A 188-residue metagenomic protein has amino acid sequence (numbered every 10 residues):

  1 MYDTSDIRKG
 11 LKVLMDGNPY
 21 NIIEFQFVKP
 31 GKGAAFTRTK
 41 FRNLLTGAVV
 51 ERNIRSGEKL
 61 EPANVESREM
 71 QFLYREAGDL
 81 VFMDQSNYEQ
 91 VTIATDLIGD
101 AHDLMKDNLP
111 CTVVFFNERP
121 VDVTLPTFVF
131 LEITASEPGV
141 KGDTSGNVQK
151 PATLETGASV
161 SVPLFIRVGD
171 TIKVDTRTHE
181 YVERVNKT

Functional and structural regions predicted by a protein language model:
Y2-T188: Acidic-enriched and Gly/Ser
